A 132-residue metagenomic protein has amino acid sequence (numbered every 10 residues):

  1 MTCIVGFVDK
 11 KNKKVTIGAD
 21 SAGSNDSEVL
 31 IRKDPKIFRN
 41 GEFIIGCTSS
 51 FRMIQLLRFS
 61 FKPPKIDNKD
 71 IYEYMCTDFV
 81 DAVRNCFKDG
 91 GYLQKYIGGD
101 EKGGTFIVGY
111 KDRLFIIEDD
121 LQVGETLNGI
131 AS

Functional and structural regions predicted by a protein language model:
M1-D100, E125-S132: Conserved short S/T/G-enriched processing/targeting/catalytic segments and their helical context
G99-A131: Long, charge-patterned amphipathic alpha-helical coiled-coil/hairpin "stalk" segments used as oligomerization
